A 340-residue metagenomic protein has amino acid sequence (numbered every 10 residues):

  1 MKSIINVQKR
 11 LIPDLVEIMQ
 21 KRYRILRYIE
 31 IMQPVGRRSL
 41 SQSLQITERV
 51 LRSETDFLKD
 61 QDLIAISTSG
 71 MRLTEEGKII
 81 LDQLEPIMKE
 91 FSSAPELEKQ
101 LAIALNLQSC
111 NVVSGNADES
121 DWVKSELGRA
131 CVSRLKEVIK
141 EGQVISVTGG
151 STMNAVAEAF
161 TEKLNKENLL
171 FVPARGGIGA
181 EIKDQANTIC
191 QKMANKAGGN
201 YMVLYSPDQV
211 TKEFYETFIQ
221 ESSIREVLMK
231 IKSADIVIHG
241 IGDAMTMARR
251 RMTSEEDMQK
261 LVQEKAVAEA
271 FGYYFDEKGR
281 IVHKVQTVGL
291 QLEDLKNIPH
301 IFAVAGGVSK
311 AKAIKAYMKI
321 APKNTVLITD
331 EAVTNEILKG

Functional and structural regions predicted by a protein language model:
M1-I87: Basic, Lys/Arg-rich alpha-helical nucleic-acid-recognition elements, primarily the DNA-binding modules of transcription
R10-E17, E76-I80, E98, E119 (+1 more regions): ATP/nucleoside-binding phosphotransfer catalytic cores, i.e., glycine-rich phosphate-binding loops
T47-E48, I145-A155, I178-G179, G242-M245 (+2 more regions): Gly/Ser/Thr-rich loops at beta-strand to alpha-helix junctions that form or flank small-molecule/cofactor-binding
K59-E141, N165, I182: HTH-adjacent hinge/linker in prokaryotic transcriptional regulators
K99-S109, E167-D243: Ligand-binding beta-strand-loop-alpha-helix segment within the catalytic cores of soluble metabolic enzymes
T161-K163, T253-M258, A316-K323: Short, solvent-exposed amphipathic alpha-helical segments in soluble enzyme and RNA/protein-processing domains
R251-R280: Gly/Ser/Thr-rich active-site loops/lids in small-molecule metabolic enzymes that frequently grip phosphoryl groups
